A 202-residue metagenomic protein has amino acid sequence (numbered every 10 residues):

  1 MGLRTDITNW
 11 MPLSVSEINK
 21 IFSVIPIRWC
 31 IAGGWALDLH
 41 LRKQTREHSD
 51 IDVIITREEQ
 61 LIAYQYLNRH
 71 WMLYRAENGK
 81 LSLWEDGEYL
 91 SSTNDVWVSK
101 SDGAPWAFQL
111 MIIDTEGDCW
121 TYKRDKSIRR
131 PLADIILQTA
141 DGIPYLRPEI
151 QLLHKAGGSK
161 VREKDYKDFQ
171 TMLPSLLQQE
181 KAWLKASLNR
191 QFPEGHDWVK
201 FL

Functional and structural regions predicted by a protein language model:
M1-L202: Compositionally biased terminal segments of proteins
